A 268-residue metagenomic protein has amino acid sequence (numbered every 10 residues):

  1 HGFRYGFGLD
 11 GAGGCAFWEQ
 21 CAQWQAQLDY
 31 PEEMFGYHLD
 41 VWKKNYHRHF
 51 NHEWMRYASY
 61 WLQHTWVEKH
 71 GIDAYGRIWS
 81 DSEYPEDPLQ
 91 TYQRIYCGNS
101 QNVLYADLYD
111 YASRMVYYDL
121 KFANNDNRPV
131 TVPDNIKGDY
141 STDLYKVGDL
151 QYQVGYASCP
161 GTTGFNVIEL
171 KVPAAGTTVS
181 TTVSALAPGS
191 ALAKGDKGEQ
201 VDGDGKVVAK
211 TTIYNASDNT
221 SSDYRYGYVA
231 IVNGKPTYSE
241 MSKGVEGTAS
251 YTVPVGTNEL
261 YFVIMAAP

Functional and structural regions predicted by a protein language model:
H1-G14, Q63-G76, V167: Generic hydrophobic segment detector
H1-K44, A58: Zinc-dependent metallopeptidase catalytic helix centered on the HExxH motif and its immediate flanking segment
G11-G13, W54, N215-N219: Short consensus segments that form the blades of beta-propeller domains, in both extracellular/periplasmic
Q20, W61, L260: Residue-level detector of short, conserved catalytic/binding motifs and their immediate flanks
A26-H52, V232-T248: Generic detector of solvent-exposed, compositionally biased contiguous segments
V41-K121: Active-site-proximal alpha-helical
P85-P268: Beta/coil-rich, acidic/histidine-enriched accessory regions frequently appended to metallopeptidases
